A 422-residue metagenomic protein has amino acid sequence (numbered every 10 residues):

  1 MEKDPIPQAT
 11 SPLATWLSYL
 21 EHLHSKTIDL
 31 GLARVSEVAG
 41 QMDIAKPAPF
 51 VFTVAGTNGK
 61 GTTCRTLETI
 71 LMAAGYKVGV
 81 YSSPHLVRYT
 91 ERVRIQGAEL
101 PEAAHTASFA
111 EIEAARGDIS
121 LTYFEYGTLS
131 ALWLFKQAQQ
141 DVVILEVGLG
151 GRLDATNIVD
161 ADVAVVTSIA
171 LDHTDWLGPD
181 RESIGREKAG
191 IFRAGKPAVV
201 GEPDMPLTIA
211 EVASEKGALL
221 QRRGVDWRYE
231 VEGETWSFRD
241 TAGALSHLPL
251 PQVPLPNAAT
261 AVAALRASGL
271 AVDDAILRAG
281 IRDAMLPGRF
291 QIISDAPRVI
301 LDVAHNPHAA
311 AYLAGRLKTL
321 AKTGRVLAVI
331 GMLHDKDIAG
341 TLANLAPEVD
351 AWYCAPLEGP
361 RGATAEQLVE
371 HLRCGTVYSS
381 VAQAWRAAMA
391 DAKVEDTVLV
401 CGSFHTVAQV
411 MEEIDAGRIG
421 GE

Functional and structural regions predicted by a protein language model:
P7, P12, K26-I28, L32 (+4 more regions): ATP-dependent carboxylate-amine ligase catalytic core
A48-F50, Q137, V142-V147, D154-V165 (+3 more regions): Nucleotide phosphate-binding/pyrophosphate-handling subdomain across enzymes that bind or process nucleotide phosphates
F50-V54, T62-G79: A conserved segment at the C-terminal end of the G1
Y81-P84, V200-E202, S214-V231, L248-Q252 (+6 more regions): Beta-strand->loop->alpha-helix junctions that form or flank phosphate-binding loops in nucleotide-handling enzymes
D162, W176-I191, K196-P256: Internal gly/pro-rich beta-alpha loop/helix module that stabilizes soluble enzyme cofactors or their anionic handles
V199, P203-L220, E232-T235, R266 (+2 more regions): C-terminal helical cap/extension that packs against the catalytic core of soluble nucleotide-cofactor enzymes
S403: Active-site-proximal loop/hinge segments that shape catalytic or ion-binding/gating pockets
